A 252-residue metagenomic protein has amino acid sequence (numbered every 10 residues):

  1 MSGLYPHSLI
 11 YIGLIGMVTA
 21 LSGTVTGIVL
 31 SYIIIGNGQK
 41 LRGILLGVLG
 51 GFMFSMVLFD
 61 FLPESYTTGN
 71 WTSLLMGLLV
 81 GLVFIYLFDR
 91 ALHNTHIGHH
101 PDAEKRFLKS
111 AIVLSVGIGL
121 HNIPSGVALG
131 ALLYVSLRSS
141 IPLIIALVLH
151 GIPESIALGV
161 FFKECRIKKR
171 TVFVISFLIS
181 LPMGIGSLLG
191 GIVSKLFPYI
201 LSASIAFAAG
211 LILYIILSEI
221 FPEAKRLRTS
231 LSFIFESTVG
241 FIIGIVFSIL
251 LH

Functional and structural regions predicted by a protein language model:
M1-H252: Intrinsically disordered, metal-sensing/regulatory segments
